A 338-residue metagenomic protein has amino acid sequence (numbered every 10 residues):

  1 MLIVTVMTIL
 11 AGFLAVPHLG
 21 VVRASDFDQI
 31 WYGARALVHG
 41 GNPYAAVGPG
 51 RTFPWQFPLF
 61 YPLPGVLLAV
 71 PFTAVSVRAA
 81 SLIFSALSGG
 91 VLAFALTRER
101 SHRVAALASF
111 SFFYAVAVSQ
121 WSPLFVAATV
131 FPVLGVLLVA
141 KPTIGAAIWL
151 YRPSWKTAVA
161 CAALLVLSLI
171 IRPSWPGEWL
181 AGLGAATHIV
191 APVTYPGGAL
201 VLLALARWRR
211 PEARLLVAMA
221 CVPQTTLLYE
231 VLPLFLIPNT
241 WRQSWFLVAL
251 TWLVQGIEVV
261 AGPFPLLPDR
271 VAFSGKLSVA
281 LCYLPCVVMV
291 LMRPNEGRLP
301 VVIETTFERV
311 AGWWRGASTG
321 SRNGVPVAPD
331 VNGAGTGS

Functional and structural regions predicted by a protein language model:
M1-F131, L150-S338: Primarily membrane-embedded glycan-assembly and transfer machineries that use lipid-linked glycans
L92, F125-V126, L137-G145: Long, hydrophobic, well-ordered secondary-structure blocks that form the structural core and pocket-lining surfaces
